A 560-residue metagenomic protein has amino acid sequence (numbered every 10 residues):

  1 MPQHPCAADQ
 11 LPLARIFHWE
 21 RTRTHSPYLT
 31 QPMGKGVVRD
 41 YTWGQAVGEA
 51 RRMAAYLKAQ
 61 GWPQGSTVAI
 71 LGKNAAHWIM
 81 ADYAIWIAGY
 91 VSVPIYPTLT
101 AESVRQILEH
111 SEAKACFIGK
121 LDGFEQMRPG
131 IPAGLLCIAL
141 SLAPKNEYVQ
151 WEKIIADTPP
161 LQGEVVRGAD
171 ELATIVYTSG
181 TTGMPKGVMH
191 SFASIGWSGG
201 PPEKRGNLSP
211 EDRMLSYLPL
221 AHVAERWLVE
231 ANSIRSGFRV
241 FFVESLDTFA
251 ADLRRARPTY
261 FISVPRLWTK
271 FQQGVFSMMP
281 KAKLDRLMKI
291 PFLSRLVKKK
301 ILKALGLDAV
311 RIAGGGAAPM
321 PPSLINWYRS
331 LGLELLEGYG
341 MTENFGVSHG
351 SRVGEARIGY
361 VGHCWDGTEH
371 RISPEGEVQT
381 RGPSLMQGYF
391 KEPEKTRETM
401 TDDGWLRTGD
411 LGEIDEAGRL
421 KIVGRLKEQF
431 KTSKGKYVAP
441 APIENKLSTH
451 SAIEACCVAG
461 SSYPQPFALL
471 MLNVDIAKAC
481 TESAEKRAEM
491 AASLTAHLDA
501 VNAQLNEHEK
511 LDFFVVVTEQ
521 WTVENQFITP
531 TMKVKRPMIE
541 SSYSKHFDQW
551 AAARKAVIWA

Functional and structural regions predicted by a protein language model:
T24-P27, T158-Y177, M184, N207-R213: Conserved pre-ATP/AMP-binding loop-to-beta segment of ANL
L29-Y83, T100-R105, E152-K153, F192-A193: Conserved AMP-binding/adenylate-forming core of the ANL superfamily
K35, D122-A169, V275-A304: ANL superfamily adenylate-forming
D40-G44, A173-G199: Conserved AMP-binding A3 loop
Q60, I87-K153: Structural core segment of the AMP-binding/adenylate-forming
G196-R213, L220-K300, G306-A309, E334: Conserved AMP-binding/adenylation subdomain of ANL enzymes
C364-T432, T449, W559: Conserved ATP-binding/catalytic segment of the ANL
A455-V458, A500-A560: Conserved C-terminal "lid"/linker of ANL adenylate-forming enzymes
